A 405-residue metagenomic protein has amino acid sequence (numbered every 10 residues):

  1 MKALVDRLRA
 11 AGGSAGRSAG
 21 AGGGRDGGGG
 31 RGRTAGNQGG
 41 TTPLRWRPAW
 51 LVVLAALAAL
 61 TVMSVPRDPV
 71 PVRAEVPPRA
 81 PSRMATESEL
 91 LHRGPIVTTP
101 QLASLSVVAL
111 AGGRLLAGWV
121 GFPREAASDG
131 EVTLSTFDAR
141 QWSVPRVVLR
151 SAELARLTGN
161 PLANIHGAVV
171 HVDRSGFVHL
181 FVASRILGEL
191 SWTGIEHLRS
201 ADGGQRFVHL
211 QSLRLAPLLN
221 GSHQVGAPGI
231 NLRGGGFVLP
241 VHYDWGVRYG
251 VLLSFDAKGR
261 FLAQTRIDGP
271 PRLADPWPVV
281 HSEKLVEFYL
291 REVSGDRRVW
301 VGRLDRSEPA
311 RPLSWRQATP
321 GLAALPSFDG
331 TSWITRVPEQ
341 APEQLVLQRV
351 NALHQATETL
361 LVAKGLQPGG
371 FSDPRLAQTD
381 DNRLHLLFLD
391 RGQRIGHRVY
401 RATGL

Functional and structural regions predicted by a protein language model:
M1-R17: N-terminal targeting leaders characterized by basic, low-complexity, disordered sequences that direct proteins
A3, N37-G39, T265, T379: Intrinsic disorder/low-complexity segments enriched in polar/small residues
L8, L44-L405: Asp-box/BNR beta-propeller blade signature and adjacent active/binding-site loops in extracellular glycan-interacting
G13-G29, T34-A35: Compositionally biased, low-complexity flexible segments
A35-W46: Short, Lys/Arg-rich N-terminal segment immediately upstream of the first membrane anchor
